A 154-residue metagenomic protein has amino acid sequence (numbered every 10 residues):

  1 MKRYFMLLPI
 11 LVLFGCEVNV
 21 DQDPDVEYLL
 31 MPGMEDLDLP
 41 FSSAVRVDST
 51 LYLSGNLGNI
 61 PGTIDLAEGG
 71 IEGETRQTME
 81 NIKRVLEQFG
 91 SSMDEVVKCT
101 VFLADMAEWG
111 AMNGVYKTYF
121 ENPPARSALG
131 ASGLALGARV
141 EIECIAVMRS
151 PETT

Functional and structural regions predicted by a protein language model:
Y4-L13: Sec-dependent N-terminal signal peptides
C16-E80, R84-F89, D94, L103-T154: N-terminal presequence-like segments and the immediate start of the first folded domain
V97-C99: Surface-exposed aromatic
